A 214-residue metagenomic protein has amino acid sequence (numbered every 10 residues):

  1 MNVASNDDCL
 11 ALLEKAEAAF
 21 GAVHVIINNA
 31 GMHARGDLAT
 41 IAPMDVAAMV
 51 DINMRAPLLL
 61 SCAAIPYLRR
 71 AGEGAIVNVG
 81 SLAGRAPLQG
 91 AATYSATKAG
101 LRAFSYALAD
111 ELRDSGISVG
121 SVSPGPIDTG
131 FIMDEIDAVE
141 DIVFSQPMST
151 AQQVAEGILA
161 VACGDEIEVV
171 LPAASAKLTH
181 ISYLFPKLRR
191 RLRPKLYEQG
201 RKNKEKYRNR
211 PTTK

Functional and structural regions predicted by a protein language model:
M1-A11, P43: The beta1-alpha1 cofactor-binding region of Rossmann-like NAD(H)/NADP(H)-dependent oxidoreductases
N29-A34: Conserved NAD(P)H cofactor-binding loop of Rossmann-fold oxidoreductase domains
D37-L38, D45-A47: Substrate-binding pocket helix/loop in short-chain dehydrogenase/reductase
A39, L88-A92: Active-site loop immediately N-terminal to the catalytic Tyr-X3-Lys motif of short-chain dehydrogenase/reductase
S61, T97: Active-site helix of classical SDR
S81: Residue(s) in the substrate-gating loop at a strand-loop-helix junction that position the organic substrate next
D110-A173: SDR active-site lid
